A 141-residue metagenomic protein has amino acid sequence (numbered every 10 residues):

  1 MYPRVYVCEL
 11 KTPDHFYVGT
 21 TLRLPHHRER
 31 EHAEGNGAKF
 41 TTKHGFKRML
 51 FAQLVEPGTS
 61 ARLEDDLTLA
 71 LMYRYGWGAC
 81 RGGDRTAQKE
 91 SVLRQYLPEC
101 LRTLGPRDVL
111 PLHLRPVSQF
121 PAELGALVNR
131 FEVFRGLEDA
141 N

Functional and structural regions predicted by a protein language model:
M1-G125: Structure-specific nucleic-acid interaction/processing domains
F134-R135: Contiguous bioactive effector segments
